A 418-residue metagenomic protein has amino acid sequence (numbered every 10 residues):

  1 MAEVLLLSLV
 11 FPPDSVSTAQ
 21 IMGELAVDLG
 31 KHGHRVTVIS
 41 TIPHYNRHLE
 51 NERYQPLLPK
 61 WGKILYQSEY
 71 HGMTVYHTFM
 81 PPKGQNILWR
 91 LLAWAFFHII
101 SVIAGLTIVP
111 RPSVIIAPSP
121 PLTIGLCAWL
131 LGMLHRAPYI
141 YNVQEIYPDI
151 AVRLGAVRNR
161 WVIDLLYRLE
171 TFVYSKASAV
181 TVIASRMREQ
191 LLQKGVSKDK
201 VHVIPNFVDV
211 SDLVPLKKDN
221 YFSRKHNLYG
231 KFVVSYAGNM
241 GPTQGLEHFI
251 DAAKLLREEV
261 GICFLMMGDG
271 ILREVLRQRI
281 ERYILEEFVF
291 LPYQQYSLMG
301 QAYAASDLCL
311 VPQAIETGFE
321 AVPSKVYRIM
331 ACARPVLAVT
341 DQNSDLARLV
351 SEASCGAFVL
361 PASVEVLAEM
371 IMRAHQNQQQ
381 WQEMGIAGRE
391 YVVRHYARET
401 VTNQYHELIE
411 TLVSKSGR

Functional and structural regions predicted by a protein language model:
M1-K63: N-terminal subdomain of nucleotide-sugar transferases
I42, R186, F207: Carbohydrate-associated surface elements
L106, T123-L126, L130-L134, W161-V182: Membrane-proximal helix-turn-helix segments that form the acceptor-binding/catalytic region of lipid-linked
L192, K198-K200, F207-R224, G245 (+1 more regions): Acidic anion/phosphate-binding donor-loop and adjacent secondary structure in glycosyltransferase catalytic cores
L228-Q244, I250-A253: Conserved donor-binding/catalytic core segment of Leloir-type glycosyltransferases
Q244, P292-A304, C309-M330, P335-R348: Nucleotide-sugar-dependent
V260-G261, L265-G268, R273-L298: Nucleotide-activated donor-binding/catalytic signature segment of Leloir-type glycosyltransferases, i.e., the conserved
V366, R373, Q380-R394, E407: A short, well-ordered alpha-helix in the C-terminal region of glycosyltransferases
